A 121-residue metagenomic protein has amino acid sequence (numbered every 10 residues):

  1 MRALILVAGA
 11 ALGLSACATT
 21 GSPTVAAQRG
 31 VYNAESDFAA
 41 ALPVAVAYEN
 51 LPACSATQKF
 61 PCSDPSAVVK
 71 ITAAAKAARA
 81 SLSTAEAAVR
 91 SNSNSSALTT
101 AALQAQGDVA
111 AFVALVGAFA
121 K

Functional and structural regions predicted by a protein language model:
A3-I5, A10-K121: Cationic, hydrophobic amphipathic alpha-helical membrane-interacting segments
